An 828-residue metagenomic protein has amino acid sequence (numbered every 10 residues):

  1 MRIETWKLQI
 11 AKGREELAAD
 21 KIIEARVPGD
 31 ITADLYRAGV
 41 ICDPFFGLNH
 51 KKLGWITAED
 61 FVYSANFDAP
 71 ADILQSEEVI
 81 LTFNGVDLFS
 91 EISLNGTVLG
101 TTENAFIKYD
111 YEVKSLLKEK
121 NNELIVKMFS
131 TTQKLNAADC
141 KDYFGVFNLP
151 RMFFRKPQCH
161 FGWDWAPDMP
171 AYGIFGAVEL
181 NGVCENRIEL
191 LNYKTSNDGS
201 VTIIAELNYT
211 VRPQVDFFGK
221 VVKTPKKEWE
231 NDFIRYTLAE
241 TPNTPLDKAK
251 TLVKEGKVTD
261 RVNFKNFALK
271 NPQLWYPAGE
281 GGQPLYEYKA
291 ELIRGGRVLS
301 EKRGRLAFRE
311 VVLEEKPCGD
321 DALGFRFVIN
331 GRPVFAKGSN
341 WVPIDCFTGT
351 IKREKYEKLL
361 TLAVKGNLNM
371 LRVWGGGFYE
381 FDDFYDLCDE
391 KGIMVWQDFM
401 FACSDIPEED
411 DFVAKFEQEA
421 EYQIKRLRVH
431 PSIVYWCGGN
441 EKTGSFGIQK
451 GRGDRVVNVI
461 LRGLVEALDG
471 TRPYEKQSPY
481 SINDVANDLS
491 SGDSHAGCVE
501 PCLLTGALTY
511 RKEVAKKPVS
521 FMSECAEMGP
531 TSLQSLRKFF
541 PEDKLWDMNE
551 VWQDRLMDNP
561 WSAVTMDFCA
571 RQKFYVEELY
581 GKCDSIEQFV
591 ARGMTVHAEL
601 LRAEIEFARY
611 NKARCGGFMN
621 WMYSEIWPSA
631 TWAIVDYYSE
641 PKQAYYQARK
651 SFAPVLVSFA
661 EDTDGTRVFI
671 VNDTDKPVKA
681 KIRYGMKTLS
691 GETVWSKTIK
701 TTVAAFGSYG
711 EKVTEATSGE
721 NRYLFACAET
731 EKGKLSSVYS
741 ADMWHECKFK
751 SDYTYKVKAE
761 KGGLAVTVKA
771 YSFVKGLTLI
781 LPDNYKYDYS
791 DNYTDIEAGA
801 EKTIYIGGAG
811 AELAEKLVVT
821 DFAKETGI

Functional and structural regions predicted by a protein language model:
K7-G13, D30-G39, L53, A58-E185 (+4 more regions): Accessory beta-strand-rich segments of carbohydrate-active enzymes
I10, R14-E16, P170-G173, W436 (+1 more regions): Substrate-binding clefts and catalytic carboxylate motifs of secreted carbohydrate-active enzymes
C42-D68, S76-T82, L88-L94, G100-E103 (+6 more regions): Active-site-adjacent substrate/metal-binding segments within catalytic domains of carbohydrate-active enzymes
I92-L94, S200-K254, T666-T702, Y709-K712 (+3 more regions): Beta-strand-rich binding/interaction modules
S115-N121, I204-P317: Extended acidic/polar, glycine-enriched regions that form or flank non-catalytic beta-rich accessory modules
A249-P272, G685-E720, Y785-E812: Intrinsically disordered, low-complexity Pro/Gly/Ser/Thr-rich segments with frequent PxxP/GP/PP motifs and embedded
R294-K302, T714-S751, A809-I828: Terminal connector regions
M370-E390, M394-W561, V596, L600 (+3 more regions): Substrate-binding/catalytic cleft of secreted carbohydrate-active enzymes, primarily glycoside hydrolases
